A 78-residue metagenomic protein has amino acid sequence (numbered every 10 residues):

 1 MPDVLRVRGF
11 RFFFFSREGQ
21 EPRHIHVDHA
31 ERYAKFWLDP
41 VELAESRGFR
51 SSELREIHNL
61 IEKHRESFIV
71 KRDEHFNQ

Functional and structural regions predicted by a protein language model:
M1-E21: Short, charged/polar N-terminal "headpieces" of proteins
L5, D28-A30, E66: Intrinsic disorder/low-complexity detector
R6, R11, W37-D39, A44 (+3 more regions): Generic, ordered loop/turn and secondary-structure boundary motif
F15-R50: A short, structured beta-strand/loop element
R50-Q78: C-terminal structural segments of small proteins and small subunits
